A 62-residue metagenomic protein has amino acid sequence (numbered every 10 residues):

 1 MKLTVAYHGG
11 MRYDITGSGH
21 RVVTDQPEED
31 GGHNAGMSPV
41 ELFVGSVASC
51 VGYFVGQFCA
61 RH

Functional and structural regions predicted by a protein language model:
M1-G45, V55-H62: Extended beta-strand/beta-hairpin segments
C50-V51: Alpha-helical metal-binding/catalytic segments enriched in His/Glu/Asp
